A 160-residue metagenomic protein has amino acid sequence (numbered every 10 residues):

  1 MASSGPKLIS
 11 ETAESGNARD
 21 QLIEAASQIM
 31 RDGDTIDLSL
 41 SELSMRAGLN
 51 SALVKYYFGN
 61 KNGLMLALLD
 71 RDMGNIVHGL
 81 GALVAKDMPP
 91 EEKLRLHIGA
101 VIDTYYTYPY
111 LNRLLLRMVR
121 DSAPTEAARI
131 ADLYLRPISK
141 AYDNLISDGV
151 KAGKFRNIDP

Functional and structural regions predicted by a protein language model:
M1-N17, Q28: N-terminal intrinsically disordered/low-complexity leader segments
A18-S27, L43, L68-D72, I76 (+1 more regions): Generic hydrophobic, amphipathic alpha-helix propensity
Q21, I29-G63, A67: Helix-turn-helix
T35-I36, K151, F155: Conserved hydrophobic residue
A67, G81-L111: Hydrophobic alpha-helical connector segments
G74-A82, T107, T125-K151: Amphipathic alpha-helical packing segments from all-alpha helical-bundle domains
T107-E126: Amphipathic alpha-helical segments used for helix-helix packing
D143, R156-P160: Hydrophobic alpha-helical segments that form the core of small-molecule binding pockets and/or dimer interfaces
